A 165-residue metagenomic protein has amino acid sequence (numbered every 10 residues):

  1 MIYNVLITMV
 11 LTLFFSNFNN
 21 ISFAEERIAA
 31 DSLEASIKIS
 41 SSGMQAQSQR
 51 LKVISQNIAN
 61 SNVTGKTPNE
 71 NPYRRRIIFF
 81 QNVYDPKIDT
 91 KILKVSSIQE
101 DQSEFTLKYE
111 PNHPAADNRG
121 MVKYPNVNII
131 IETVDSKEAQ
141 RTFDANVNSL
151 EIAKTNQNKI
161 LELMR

Functional and structural regions predicted by a protein language model:
M1-I2: N-terminal secretory signal peptides that target proteins for export/translocation
V5-N19: Bacterial N-terminal signal peptides
F18-R165: Amphipathic alpha-helical polymerization modules
